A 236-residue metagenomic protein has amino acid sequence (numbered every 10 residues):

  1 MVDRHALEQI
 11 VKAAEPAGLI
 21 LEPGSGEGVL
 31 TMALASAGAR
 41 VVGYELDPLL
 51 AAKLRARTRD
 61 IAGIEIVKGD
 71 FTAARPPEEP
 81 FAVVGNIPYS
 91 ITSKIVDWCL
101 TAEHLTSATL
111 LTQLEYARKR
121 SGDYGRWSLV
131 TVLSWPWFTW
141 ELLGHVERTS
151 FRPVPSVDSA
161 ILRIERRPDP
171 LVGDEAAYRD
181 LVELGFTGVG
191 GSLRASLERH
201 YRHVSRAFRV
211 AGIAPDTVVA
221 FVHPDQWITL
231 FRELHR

Functional and structural regions predicted by a protein language model:
M1-L181, T229-L230: Catalytic cores of RNA-modifying enzymes
V157-A160, I164-R166, P170-F231: An accessory alpha-helical subdomain
E233-R236: Generic C-terminal helix-cap and adjacent flexible tail
